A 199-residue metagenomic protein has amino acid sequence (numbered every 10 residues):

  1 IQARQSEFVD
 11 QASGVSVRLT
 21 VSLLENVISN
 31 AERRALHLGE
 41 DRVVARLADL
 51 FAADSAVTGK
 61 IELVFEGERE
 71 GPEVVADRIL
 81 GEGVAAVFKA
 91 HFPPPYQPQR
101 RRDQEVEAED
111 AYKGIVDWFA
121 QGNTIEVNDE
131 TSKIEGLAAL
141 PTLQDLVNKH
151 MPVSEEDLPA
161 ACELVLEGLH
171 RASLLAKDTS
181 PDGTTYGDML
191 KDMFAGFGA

Functional and structural regions predicted by a protein language model:
I1-V44: Conserved AAA+ ATPase small/helical "lid" subdomain
A12, E32-A199: C-terminal engagement/docking regions of AAA+ P-loop ATPases
